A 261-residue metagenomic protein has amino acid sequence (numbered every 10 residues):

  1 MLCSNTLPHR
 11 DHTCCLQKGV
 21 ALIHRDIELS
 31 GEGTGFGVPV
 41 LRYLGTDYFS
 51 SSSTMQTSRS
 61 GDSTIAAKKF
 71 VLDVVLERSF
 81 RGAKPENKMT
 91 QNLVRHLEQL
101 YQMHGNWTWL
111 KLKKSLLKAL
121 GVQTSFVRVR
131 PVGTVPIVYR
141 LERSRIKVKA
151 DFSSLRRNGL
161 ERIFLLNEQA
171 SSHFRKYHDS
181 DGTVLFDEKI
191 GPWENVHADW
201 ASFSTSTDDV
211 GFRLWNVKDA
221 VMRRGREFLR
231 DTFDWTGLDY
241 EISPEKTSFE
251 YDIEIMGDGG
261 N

Functional and structural regions predicted by a protein language model:
M1-D73, E77-S79, A83-K84, D199-S202 (+1 more regions): Beta-strand-rich N-terminal accessory domains
M1-R10, C14-L16, P131-L141, S202-K218 (+1 more regions): Broad, structure-driven detector of short, well-ordered beta-strand segments within folded domains
L22, M55, I65-V74, Y139 (+6 more regions): Hydrophobic beta-strand residues in large extracellular and virion-surface proteins
E32-F36, S172-K176, R224: Short, surface-exposed linear segments at secondary-structure transitions and domain or protein termini
Y48-Q56, A170, F174-Y177, W193-V196: Short glycine-aromatic motifs
I65-H178: Acidic, contiguous internal or C-terminal segments within carbohydrate-active enzymes that form a structured patch used
A170-S171, D179, E188, E194-N261: Beta-strand-rich recognition/accessory modules
G182-V184: Charge-rich, acidic-biased intrinsically disordered regions
